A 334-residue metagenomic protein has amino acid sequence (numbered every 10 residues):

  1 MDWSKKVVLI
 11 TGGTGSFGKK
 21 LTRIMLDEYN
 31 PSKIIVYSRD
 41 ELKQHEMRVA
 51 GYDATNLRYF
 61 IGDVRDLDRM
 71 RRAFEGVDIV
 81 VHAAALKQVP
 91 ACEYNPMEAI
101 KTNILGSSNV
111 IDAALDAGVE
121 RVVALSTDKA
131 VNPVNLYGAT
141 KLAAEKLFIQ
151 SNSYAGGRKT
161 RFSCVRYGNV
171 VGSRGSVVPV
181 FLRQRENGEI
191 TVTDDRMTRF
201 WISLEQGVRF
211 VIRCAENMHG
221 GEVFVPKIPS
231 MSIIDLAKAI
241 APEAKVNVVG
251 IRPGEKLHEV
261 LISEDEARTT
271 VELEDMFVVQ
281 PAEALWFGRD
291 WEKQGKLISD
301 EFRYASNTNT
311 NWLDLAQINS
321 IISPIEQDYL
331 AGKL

Functional and structural regions predicted by a protein language model:
M1, K5-K6, D116, K146 (+1 more regions): Strand-loop microenvironment adjacent to phosphate/nucleotide-handling motifs in alpha/beta enzyme folds
V7-D27: N-terminal Rossmann NAD(P)H-binding glycine-rich loop of SDR-like oxidoreductase domains
T11, F74-A83, A124: Rossmann-fold scaffold of SDR-type NAD(P)-dependent oxidoreductases
N30-K43: Conserved glycine-rich Rossmann-like NAD(P)H-binding loop of the short-chain dehydrogenase/reductase
S38, F60-I61, K101, D194 (+1 more regions): Conserved residues in the N-terminal Rossmann fold of short-chain dehydrogenase/reductase
Y52, R58-I79: Conserved Rossmann-fold cofactor-binding substructure of NAD(P)-dependent oxidoreductases
Y59, A99, V122, F162-V165: Hydrophobic/aromatic anchor residues within beta-strands of the central parallel beta-sheet of Rossmann-like
H82, L86-L142, K146, Q150: Conserved Rossmann-fold NAD(P)-dependent oxidoreductase catalytic core, especially the SDR/UDP-sugar
